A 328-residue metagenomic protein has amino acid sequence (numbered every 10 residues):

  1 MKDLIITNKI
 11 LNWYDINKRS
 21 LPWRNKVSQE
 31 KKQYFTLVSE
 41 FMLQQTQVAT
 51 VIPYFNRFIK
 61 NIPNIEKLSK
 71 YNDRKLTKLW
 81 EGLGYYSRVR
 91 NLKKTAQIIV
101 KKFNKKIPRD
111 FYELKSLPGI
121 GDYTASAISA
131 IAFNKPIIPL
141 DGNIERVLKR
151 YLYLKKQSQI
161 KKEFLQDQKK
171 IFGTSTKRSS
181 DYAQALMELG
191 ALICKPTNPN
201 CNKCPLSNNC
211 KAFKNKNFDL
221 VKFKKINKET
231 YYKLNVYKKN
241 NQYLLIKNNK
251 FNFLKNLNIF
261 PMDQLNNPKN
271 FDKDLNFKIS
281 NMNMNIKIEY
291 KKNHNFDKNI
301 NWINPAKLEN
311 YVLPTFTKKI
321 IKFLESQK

Functional and structural regions predicted by a protein language model:
M1-L21, N25, Q29, E188-K328: Intrinsically disordered, low-complexity, charged terminal extensions of DNA damage-control enzymes
L4, W13-N200, L206-N209, N215: Catalytic cores of DNA base-excision repair glycosylases
